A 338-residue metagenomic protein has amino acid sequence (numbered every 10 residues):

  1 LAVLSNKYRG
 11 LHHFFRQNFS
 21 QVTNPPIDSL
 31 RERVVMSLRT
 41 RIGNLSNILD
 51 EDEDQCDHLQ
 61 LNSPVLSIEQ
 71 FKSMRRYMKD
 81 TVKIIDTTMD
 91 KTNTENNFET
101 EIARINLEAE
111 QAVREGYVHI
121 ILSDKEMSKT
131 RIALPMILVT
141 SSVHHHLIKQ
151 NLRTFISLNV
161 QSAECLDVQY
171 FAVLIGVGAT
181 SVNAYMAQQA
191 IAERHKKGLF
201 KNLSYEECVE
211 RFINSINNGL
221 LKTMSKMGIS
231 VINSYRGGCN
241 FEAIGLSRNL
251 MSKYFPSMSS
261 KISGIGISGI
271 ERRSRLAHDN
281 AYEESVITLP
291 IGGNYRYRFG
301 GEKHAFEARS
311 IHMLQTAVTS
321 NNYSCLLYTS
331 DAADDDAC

Functional and structural regions predicted by a protein language model:
L1-E95, E108, F171, N202-S330: Flexible, glycine-rich loop/tail regions that form catalytic "lids" or insertion modules at the edges of active sites
V82, D86-N217, T223-I229, E242 (+1 more regions): Glycine-rich phosphate/ribose-binding loops and adjacent secondary-structure elements that form binding surfaces
Y328-C338: Single conserved hydrophobic/aromatic residue that forms the stacking wall/gate of nucleotide- or nucleobase-binding
